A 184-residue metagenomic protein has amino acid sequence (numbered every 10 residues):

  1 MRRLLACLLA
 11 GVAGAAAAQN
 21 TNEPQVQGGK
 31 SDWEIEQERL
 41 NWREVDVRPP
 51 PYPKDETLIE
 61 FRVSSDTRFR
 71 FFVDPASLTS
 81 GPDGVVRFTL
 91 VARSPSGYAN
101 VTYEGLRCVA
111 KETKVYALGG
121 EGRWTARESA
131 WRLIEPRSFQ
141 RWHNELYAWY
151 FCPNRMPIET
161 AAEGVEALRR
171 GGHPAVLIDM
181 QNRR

Functional and structural regions predicted by a protein language model:
R2-C7: Sec-dependent signal peptide recognition, specifically the positively charged N-region followed immediately by
A13-A15: N-terminal signal peptide c-region/cleavage motif recognized by signal peptidases
Q19-Y103, R107-R184: N-terminal secretory-pathway/extracellular module detecting exported/lumenal segments and adjacent signal-anchor/first
